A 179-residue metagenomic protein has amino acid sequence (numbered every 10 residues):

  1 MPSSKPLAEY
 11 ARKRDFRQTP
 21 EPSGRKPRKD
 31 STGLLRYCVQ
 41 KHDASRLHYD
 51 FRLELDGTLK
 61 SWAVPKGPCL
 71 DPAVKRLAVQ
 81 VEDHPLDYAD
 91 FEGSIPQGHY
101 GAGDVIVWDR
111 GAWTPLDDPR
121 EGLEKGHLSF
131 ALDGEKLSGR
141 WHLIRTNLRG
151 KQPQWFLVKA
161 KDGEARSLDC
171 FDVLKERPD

Functional and structural regions predicted by a protein language model:
M1-D179: A charge-rich, low-complexity, intrinsically flexible signal that marks solvent-exposed coils, linkers, repeats
